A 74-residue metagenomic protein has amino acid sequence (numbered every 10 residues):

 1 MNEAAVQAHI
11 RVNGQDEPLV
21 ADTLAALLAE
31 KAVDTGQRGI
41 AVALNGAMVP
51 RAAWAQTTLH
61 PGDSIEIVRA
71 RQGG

Functional and structural regions predicted by a protein language model:
M1-G73: Ubiquitin-like/PB1-type beta-grasp interaction modules and other compact soluble beta-rich domains
